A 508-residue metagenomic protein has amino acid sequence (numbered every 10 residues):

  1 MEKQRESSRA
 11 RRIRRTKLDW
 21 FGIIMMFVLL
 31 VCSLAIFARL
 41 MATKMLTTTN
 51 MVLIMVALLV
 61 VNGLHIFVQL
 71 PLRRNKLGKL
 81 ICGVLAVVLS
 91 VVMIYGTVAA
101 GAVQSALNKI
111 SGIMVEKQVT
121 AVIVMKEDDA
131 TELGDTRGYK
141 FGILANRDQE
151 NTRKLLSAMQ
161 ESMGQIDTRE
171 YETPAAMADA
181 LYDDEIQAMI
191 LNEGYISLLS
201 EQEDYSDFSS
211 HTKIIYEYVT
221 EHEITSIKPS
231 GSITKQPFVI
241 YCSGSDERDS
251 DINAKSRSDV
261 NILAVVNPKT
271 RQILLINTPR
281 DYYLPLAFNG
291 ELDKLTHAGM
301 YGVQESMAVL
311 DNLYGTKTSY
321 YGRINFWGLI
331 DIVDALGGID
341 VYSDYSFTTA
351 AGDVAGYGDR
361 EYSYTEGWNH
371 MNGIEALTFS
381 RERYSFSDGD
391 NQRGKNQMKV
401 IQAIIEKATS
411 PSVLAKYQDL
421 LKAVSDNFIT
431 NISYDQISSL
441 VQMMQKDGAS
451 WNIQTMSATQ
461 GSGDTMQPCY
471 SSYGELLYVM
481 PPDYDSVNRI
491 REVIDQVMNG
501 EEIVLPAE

Functional and structural regions predicted by a protein language model:
M1-S33: Membrane-anchoring/interfacial helices and their immediately flanking loops in integral membrane proteins
R14-F21, R74-C82: N-terminal export and membrane-targeting signals
W20-V68: Membrane-embedded alpha-helical segments of integral membrane proteins
R39-A42, L72, A99-A102: Juxtamembrane transmembrane-helix termini
F67-N75: Structural signal for the C-terminal ends of transmembrane alpha-helices and the immediately following loop
K76-A99: Internal/C-terminal transmembrane anchor helices
I94-G112: Hydrophobic alpha-helical transmembrane segments in integral membrane proteins
N108-Q118, I123-E127, E132-G134, Y139-R147 (+1 more regions): Non-catalytic, solvent-exposed segments at the cell envelope interface
